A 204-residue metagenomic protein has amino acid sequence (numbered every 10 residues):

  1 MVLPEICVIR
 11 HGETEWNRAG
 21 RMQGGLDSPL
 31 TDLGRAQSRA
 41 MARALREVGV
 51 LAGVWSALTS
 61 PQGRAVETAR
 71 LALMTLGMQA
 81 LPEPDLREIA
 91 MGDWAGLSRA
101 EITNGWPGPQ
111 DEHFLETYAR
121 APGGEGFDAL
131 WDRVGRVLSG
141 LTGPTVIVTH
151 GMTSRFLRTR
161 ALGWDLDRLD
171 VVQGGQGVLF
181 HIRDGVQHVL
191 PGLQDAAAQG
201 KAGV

Functional and structural regions predicted by a protein language model:
P4-M78, P109, E125: Active-site-proximal alpha-helix that buttresses catalytic centers in soluble enzyme cores
I6, W55, G143-M152: Generic beta-sheet signal
G12, S60-Q62, D85, V148-M152 (+1 more regions): Short, well-ordered beta-to-alpha junction loops that form the rim of enzyme active sites and present histidine/acidic
L71, F156, R160: Active-site signature of alpha/beta-hydrolase-fold catalytic machinery across serine- and Asp/Cys-nucleophile hydrolases
M74-Q79, S139-T145, D184-G185: Short glycine/proline-enriched coil/turn segments at helix->beta-strand junctions
M74-R133, V171, P191-Q194: Phosphate-handling substructures
W164-L193: Domain-level recognition of soluble alpha/beta enzyme cores, biased toward histidine phosphatases/phosphomutases
L190-V204: Acidic, His/Gly-rich catalytic cores of divalent-metal-dependent hydrolytic chemistry
